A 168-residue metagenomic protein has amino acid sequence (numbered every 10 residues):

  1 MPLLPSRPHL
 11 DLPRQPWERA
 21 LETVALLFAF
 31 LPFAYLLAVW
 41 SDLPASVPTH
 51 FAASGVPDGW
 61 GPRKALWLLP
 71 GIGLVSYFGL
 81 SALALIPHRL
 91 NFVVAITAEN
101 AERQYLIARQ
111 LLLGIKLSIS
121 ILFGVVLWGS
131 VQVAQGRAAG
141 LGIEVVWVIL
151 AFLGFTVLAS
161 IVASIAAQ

Functional and structural regions predicted by a protein language model:
M1-R14: Short, Lys/Arg-rich, polar N-terminal cytosolic tail immediately upstream of the first transmembrane signal-anchor
D11, A95-A108: Short membrane-interface loop/juxtamembrane segments of multi-pass integral membrane proteins
P13-F28, L66-L69, R109: Alpha-helical transmembrane segments and their helix-start/interface "positive-inside/aromatic belt" motifs in integral
L21-L26, G79-L83, A108-I121: Select subsegments of transmembrane alpha-helices in polytopic membrane proteins, especially boundary-proximal
A25-F28, G61-G79, V146-G154: Alpha-helical transmembrane segments
A34-Y35, L117-G136: Alpha-helical transmembrane segments and their membrane-interface junctions in multi-pass membrane proteins
L36-W67: Active-site and channel-lining beta-strand-loop segments that bind or position nucleotide-derived/phosphorylated
V39, V75-A95, V162-Q168: Membrane-water interface of transmembrane alpha-helices
